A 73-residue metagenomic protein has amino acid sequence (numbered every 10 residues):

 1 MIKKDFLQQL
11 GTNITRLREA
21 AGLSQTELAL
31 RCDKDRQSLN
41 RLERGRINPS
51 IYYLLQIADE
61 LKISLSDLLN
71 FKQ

Functional and structural regions predicted by a protein language model:
M1, D59, D67-Q73: Short, charged recognition helix plus adjacent turn of helix-turn-helix-like nucleic-acid-binding domains
M1-Q9: A detector for short, charged/polar N-terminal pre-domain segments
T12-R31: Short basic helix-loop element that most often maps to the first helix and adjoining turn of HTH DNA-binding modules
I14, L28-A29, L39-L42, L68: Conserved hydrophobic/aromatic packing and binding residues within compact polymer-binding modules
D33-I47: Recognition helix of helix-turn-helix/homeodomain-like DNA-binding domains that insert into the DNA major groove
E43, Y53, L69-K72: DNA major-groove recognition helix of helix-turn-helix
S50-D67: DNA major-groove recognition helix of helix-turn-helix/homeodomain DNA-binding modules
